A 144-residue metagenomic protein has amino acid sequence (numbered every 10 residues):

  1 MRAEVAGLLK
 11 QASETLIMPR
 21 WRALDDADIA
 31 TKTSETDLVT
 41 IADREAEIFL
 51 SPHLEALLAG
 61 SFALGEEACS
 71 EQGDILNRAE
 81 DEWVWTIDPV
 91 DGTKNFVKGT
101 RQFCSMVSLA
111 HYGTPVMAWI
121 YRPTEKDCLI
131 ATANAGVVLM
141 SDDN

Functional and structural regions predicted by a protein language model:
M1-V90: N-terminal subdomain of lithium-sensitive/metallo-dependent phosphomonoesterases centered on the IMPase/IPPase/PAP
I75-V138: DPxDG-like acidic metal-binding loop motif
S141-N144: Short, intrinsically disordered, charge-balanced linker/junction segments flanking boundaries in proteins
